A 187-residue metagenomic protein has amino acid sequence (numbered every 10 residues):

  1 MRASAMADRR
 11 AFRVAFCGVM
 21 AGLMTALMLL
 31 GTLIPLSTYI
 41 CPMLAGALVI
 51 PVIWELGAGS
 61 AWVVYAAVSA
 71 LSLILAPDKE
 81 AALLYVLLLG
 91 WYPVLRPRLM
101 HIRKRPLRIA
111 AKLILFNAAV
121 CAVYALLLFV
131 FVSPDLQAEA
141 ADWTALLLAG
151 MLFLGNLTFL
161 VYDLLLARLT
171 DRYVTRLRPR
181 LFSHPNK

Functional and structural regions predicted by a protein language model:
M1-M6, R10, A145-K187: Alpha-helical transmembrane segments and their cytosolic interface
R2-E55, G59-S60: Hydrophobic transmembrane alpha-helices
V14-G18, I40, W62-A66, A82-L83 (+2 more regions): Hydrophobic alpha-helical transmembrane segments
L29-T38, S69-R98: Interfacial aromatic-anchored transmembrane helix boundaries in multi-pass membrane proteins
A45, V64, V68-S72, L88-L89 (+1 more regions): Transmembrane alpha-helical core residues of multi-pass small-molecule transporters, especially secondary transporters
D78, L113-V130, N156, L160: Mid-bilayer segments of alpha-helical transmembrane spans in multi-pass integral membrane proteins that mediate
V86-A125: Short helix-perturbing small/polar motifs within transmembrane alpha-helices
V130-L146: Membrane-interface helix termini and inter-helical loops of multi-pass transporters
